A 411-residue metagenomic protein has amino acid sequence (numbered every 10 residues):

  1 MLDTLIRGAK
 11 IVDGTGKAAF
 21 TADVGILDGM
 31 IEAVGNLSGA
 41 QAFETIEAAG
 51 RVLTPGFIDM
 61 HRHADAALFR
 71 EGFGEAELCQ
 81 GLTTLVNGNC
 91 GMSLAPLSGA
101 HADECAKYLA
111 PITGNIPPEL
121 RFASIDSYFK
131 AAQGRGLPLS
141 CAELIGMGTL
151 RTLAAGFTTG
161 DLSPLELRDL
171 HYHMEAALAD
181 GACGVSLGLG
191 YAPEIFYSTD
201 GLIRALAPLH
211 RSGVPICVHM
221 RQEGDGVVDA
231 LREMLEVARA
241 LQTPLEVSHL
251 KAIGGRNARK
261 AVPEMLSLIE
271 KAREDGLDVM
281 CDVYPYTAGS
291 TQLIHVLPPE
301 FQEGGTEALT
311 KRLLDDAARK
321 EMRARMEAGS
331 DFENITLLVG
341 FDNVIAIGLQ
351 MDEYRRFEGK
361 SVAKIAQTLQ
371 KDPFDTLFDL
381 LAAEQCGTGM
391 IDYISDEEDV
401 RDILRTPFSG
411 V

Functional and structural regions predicted by a protein language model:
M1-L5, K10-G56: Histidine-rich, glycine-flanked metal-binding segment
A9, G29, G50, H61 (+6 more regions): Divalent metal-coordination and catalytic microenvironments
A40, A48-P118: Metal-associated gating/positioning segment near the N- to mid-region
L85-N87, S186, C217-V218, E246-S248: Short hydrophobic alpha-helical runs that function as membrane-insertion/retention elements
M92-P96, E223-D225, I253-G255, T287-A288: Short gly/pro/ser/thr-enriched loop/turn and capping motifs at secondary-structure boundaries
P118-S127: Core domains of carbohydrate- and sulfate-ester-processing enzymes
Y128-A132, L137-P164, L170-Y191, L206 (+3 more regions): Active-site neighborhoods of metal-dependent hydrolases
A176-M234: Divalent metal-binding pocket/active-site signature
